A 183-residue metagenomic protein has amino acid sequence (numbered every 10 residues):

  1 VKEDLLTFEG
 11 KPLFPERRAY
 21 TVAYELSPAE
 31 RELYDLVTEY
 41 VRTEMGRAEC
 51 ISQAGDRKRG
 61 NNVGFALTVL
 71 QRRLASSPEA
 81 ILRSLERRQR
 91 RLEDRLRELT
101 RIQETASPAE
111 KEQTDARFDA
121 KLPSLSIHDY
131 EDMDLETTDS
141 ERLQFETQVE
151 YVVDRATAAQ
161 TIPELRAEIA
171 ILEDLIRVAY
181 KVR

Functional and structural regions predicted by a protein language model:
V1, E39, G46, T157-R183: ASCE P-loop NTPase motor core, strongest for the SF2 helicase catalytic module
V1-L122: Inter-lobe coupling linker of SF2 helicases/translocases
V1-L6, C50-G55, T137-S140, R155-P163: Short, functional N-terminal and low-complexity linear motifs
F8, L125-H128, L175: Low-complexity, intrinsically disordered/propeptide-like segments
R31, G60, Q71, L82 (+5 more regions): Amphipathic alpha-helical coiled-coil segments with heptad-repeat character
L67, E93, D119-L122, D132 (+3 more regions): Generic N-terminal initiation segments characterized by hydrophobic and/or small/turn-forming residues
Q103-Y151: Amphipathic heptad-repeat alpha-helical coiled-coil/stalk segments that mediate oligomerization, filament/stalk
